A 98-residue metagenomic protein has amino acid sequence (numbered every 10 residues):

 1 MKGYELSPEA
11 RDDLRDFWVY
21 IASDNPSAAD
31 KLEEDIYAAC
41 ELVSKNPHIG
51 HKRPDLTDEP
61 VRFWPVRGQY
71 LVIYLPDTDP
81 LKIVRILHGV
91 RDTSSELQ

Functional and structural regions predicted by a protein language model:
M1-E33: Arg/Lys-rich, positively charged N-terminal/basic patches that mediate binding to nucleic acids
D24, D30-E33, H51-P54, D58 (+1 more regions): Solvent-exposed interaction patches of small proteins and small membrane subunits
A39: Active-site rim helix/loop that mediates acceptor-substrate recognition in acyltransferases
S44: Short proline/glycine- and basic residue-enriched helix-capping loop/turn segments at helix->loop/beta transitions
H48-D79: Basic/aromatic recognition patch in beta-strand/loop cores that engages polyanionic ligands
Q69-Q98: Enriched for short, Lys/Arg-rich terminal
